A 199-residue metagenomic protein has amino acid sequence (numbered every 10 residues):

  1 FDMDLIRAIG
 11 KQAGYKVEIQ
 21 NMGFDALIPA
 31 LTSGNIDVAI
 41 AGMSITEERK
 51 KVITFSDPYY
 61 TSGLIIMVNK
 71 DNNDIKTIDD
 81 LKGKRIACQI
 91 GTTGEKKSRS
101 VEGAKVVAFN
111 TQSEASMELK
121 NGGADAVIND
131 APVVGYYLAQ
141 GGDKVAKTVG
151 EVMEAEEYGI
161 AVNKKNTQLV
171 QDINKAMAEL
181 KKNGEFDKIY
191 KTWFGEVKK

Functional and structural regions predicted by a protein language model:
F1-G42: Extracytoplasmic small-molecule ligand-binding "clamshell" domains of the periplasmic binding protein/Venus flytrap
I6-K16, I78, T93-N110, L138-D143 (+1 more regions): Ligand-binding cleft/hinge of the Venus flytrap
I9, L31-T32, L81, L119-K120 (+2 more regions): Hydrophobic residues within well-ordered alpha-helices
E18-P29, N73, I90-T93, V107-N121 (+1 more regions): Short helix-initiation/N-cap motifs at beta->coil->alpha
M43-K51, K97-S100, K120, D125-A155: A ligand-binding cleft/hinge motif common to bilobed small-molecule-binding domains
S56, N69-I86: Flexible hinge/capping segments at coil-to-helix
T61-V68, A131, G135-A178, E196-K199: Periplasmic-binding protein-like
T93-V107, V145-V149, D172-K199: Ligand-binding clefts/hinges and TM-proximal coupling segments of bilobed small-molecule sensing domains
